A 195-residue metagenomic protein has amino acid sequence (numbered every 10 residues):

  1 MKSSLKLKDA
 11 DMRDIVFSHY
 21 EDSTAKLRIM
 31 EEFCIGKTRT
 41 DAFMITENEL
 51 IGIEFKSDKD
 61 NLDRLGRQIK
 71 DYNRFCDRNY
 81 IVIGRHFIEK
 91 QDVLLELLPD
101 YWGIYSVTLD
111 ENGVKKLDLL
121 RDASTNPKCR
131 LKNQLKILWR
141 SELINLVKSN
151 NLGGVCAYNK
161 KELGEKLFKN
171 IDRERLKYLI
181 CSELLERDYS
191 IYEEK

Functional and structural regions predicted by a protein language model:
K2-S4, Q91, E96, L109-K116: Intrinsically disordered, low-complexity coil segments
S3-E47, I51, E96, K166: Active-site metal-binding core of divalent-cation-utilizing nuclease and nuclease-like domains
E31-F33, F55, V82-R85, V107: Short His-Asn-centered micro-motif
G36, K59, E111: Residue-level detector of flexible, active-site-proximal loop/helix-junction positions within diverse enzyme catalytic
L50, F87, N112: Surface-exposed, flexible loop/turn segments at secondary-structure boundaries
I51-D58: Active-site ExK catalytic segment of metal-dependent nucleases
D60-S106: Catalytic cores of nucleic-acid endonucleases
G103-K195: Non-catalytic C-terminal interaction segments of nucleic acid-processing enzymes
